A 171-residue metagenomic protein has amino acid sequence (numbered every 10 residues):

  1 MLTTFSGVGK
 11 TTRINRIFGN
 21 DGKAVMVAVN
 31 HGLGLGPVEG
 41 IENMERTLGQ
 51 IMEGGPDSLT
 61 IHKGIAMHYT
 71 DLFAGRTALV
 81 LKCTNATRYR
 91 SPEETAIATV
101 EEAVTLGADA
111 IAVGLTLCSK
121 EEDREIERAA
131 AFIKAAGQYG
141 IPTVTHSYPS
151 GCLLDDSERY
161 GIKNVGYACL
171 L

Functional and structural regions predicted by a protein language model:
M1-T3, L59: Ampipathic, surface-exposed secondary-structure segments
T3-G19: N-terminal basic/disordered segments at the start of proteins
G19-N20, A24-L171: Alpha/beta enzyme core
